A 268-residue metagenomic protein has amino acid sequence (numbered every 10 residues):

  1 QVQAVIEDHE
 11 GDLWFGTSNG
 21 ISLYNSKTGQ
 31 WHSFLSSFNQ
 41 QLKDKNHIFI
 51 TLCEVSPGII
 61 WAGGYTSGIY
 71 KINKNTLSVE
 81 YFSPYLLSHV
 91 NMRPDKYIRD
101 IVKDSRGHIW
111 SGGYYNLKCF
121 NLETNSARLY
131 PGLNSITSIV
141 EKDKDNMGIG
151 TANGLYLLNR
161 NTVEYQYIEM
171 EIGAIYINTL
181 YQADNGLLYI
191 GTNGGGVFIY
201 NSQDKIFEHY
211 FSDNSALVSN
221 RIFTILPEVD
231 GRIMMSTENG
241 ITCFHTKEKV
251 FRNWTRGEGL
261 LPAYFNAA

Functional and structural regions predicted by a protein language model:
Q1-A268: Carboxylate-rich, polar loop motifs that coordinate divalent cations or form catalytic acidic clusters
